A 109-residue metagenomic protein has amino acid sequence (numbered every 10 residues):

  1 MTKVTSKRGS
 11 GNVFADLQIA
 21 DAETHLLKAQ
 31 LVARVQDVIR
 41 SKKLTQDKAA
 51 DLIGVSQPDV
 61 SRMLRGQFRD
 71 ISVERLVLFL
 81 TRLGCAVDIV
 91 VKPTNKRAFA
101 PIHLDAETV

Functional and structural regions predicted by a protein language model:
M1-A33, T94-V109: N-terminal flexible/basic segments that precede or flank functional cores
I39-S41: Short amphipathic helical patch at the helix-1/turn junction of helix-turn-helix
L44-D59: Short alpha-helical DNA-recognition segment
L64, V91: DNA major-groove recognition helix of helix-turn-helix
Q67-S72: Short, solvent-exposed alpha-helical "recognition" segments
E74-V90: DNA major-groove recognition helix of helix-turn-helix/homeodomain DNA-binding modules
